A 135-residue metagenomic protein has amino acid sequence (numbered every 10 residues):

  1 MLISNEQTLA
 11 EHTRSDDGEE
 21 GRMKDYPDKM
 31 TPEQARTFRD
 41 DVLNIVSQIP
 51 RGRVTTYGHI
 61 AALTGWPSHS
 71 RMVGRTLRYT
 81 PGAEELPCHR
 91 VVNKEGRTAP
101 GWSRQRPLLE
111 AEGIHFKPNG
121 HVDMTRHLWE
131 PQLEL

Functional and structural regions predicted by a protein language model:
N5, D16-D17: Acidic/polar hotspots within intrinsically disordered regions
G21-L135: Nucleic acid-binding interface residues in structured DNA/RNA-binding domains, emphasizing the DNA-engaging scaffolds
